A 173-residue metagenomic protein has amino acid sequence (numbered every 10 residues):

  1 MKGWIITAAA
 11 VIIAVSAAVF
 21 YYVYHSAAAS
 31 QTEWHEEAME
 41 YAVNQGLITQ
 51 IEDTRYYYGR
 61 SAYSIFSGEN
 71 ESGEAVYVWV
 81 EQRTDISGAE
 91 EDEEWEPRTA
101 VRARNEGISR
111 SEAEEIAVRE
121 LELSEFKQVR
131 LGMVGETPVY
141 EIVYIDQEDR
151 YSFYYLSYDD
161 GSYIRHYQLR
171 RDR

Functional and structural regions predicted by a protein language model:
M1-R173: Long, terminal "pre-/pro-" and other extracytoplasmic accessory regions that lie outside the mature folded/catalytic
